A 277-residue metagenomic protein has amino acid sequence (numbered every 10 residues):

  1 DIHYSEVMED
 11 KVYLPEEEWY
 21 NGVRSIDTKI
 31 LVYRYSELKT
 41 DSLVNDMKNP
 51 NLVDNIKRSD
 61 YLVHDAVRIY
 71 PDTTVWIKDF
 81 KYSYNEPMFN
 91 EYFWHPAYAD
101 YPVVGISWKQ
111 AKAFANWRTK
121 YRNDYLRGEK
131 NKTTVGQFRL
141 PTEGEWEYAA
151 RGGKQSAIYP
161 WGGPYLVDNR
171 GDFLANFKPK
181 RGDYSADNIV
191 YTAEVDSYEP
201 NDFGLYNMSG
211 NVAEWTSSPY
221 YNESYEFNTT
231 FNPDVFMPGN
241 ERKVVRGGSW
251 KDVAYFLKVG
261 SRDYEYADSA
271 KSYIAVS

Functional and structural regions predicted by a protein language model:
I2-V23: Long, internal stretches of domain cores in catalytic or enzyme-like folds, emphasizing the mature domain core
V7, Y33-L38: Short beta-strand element of the conserved SAM-dependent methyltransferase core
E17-W19, R24-S25, L31-R34, L43-D263: Functional-site microenvironments in short loops/helix caps that host divalent-cation chemistry
A267-A270: C-terminal beta-signal and terminal closure region of outer-membrane beta-barrel proteins
S272-S277: Short, structured beta-strand segments at or near domain termini in extracellular proteins/domains
